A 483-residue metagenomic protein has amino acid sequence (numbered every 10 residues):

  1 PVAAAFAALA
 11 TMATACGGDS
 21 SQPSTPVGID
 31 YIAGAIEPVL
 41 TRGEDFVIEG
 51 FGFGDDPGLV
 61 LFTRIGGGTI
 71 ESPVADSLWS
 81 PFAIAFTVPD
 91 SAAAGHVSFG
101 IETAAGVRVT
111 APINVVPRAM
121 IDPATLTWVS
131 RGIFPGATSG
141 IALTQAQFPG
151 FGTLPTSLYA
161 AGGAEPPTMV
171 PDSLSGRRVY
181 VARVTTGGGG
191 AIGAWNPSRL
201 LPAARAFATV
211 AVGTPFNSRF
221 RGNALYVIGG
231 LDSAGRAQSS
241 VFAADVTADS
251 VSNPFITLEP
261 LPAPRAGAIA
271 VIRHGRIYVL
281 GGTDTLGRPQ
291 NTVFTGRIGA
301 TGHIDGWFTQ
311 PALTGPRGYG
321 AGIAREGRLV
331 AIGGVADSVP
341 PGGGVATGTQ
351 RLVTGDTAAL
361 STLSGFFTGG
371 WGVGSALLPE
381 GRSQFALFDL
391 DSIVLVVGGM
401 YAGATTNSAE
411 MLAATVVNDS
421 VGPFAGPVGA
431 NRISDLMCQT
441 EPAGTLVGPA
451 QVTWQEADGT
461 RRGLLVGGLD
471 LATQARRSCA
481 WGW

Functional and structural regions predicted by a protein language model:
P1-A5: Bacterial N-terminal signal peptides that target proteins for export
M12-A15: C-terminal motif of bacterial Sec signal peptides marking the signal peptidase cleavage site
G17-L59, G66-I70, G106-P123, S130: Beta-strand/beta-sandwich contexts
T25, G58, I101, N114-W483: Kelch-like beta-propeller repeat domains
G66-L78, G190-A191, F367: Low-complexity "stalk/linker" and mucin-like segments enriched in Ser/Thr/Pro/Ala/Gly
L78-F86: Aromatic sugar-binding surface patches on proteins that engage polysaccharides or sugar-phosphate polymers
D90-G95: Surface-exposed, short loops/turns at beta-strand junctions within beta-sandwich domains
V97-F99: Hydrophobic beta-strand segments within extracellular beta-sandwich modules
